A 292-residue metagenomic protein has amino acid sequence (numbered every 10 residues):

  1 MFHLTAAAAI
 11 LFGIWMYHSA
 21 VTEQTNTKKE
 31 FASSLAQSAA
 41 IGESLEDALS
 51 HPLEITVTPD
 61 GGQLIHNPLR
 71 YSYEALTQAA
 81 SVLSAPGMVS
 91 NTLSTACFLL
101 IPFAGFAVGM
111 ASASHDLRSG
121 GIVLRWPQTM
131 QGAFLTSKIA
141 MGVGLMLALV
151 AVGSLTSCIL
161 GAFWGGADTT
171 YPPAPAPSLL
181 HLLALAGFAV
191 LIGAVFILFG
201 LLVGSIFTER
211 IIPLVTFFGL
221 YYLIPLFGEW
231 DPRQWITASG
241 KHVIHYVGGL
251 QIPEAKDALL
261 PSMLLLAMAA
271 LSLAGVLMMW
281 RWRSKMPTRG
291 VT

Functional and structural regions predicted by a protein language model:
M1-H3: N-terminal Sec/SRP start-transfer signal
A6-S44, G61, I65-S112, L135-I206 (+1 more regions): Secretory targeting signals
M16-S19, F207-A238: Transmembrane helix segments
E23, L266-T292: Junction motif at the cytosolic side of a transmembrane helix
F106-P127: Transmembrane helix boundary and interhelical loop/hinge segments in multi-pass membrane proteins
D116-L117, M146, L226-F227: Transmembrane alpha-helices and adjacent helix-loop boundaries
M130-Q131, S178, E209-P213: Membrane-helix interface segments
P232-Q251: Short hydrophobic, aromatic-rich alpha-helical segments embedded in or entering the lipid bilayer of multi-pass
